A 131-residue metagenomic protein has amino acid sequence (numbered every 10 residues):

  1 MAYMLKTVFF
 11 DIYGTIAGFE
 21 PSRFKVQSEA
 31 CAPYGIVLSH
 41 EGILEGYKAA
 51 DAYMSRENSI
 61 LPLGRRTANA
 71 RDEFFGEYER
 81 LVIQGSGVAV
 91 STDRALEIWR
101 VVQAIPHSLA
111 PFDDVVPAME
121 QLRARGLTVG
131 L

Functional and structural regions predicted by a protein language model:
Y3-F112, R125: N-terminal helical cap/lid subdomain that shapes the substrate entry/recognition surface in HAD-like hydrolases
D114-L127: Catalytic-core regions built around general acid/base machinery
